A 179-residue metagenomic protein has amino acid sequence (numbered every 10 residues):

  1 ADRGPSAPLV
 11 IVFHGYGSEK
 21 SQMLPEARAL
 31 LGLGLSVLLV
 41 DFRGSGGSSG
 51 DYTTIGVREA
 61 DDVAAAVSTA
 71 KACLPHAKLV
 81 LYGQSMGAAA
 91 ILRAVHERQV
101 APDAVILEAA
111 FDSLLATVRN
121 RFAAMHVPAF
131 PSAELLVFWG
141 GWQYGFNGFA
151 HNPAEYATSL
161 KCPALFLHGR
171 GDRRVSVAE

Functional and structural regions predicted by a protein language model:
A7-G15: Short beta-strand element of the alpha/beta-hydrolase
Y16-A29: The serine-hydrolase catalytic nucleophile loop
Q22, T53-L74: Alpha/beta-hydrolase active-site loop
A27-S49: Conserved alpha/beta-hydrolase
L74-S85: Alpha/beta-hydrolase fold nucleophile elbow
R93-F149, E155-Y156, C162: Hydrolase active-site cap/lid region
S159-K161, F166-H168, D172: Short beta-strand/loop motif that positions the catalytic acidic residue of the alpha/beta-hydrolase fold
R173-E179: Conserved alpha/beta-hydrolase "acid-adjacent" motif
